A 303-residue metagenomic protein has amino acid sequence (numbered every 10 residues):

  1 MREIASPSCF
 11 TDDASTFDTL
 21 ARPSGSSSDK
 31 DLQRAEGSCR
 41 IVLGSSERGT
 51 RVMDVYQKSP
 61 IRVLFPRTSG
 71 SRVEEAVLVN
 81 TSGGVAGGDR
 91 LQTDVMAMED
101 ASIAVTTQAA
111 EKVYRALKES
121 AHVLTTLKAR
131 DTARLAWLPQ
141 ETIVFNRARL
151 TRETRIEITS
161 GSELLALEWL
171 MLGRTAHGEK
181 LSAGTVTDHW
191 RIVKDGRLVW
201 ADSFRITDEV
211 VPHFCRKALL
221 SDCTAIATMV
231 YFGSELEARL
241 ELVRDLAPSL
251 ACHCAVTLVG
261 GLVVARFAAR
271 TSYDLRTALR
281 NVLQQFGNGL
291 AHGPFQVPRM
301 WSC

Functional and structural regions predicted by a protein language model:
R2-E141, N146, E153: N-terminal, charged/glycine-rich beta-strand/loop interface patches
R2-S6, S28-S38, V42-K58, R130-W137 (+6 more regions): N-terminal intrinsically disordered, cationic/polar leader segments that include organellar targeting peptides
P7, L170-C303: A structural signal for small-residue-enriched, beta-sheet-centric alpha/beta enzyme cores and oligomeric scaffold folds
I41, T93-V95, L127, I156 (+3 more regions): Preference for bulky hydrophobic residues occupying beta-strand positions in well-ordered beta-sheet regions
R62-F65, Y114-S120, R147-R149, T175-E179 (+2 more regions): A short, polar/proline- and glycine-enriched secondary-structure boundary/capping micro-motif
A97-E99, T107-A109, A129-D131, P139-E141 (+5 more regions): Short, structured patches in soluble enzyme cores that scaffold and shape functional sites
S102-A104, R134-A136, E163-L165, A227-T228 (+2 more regions): Structural motif
